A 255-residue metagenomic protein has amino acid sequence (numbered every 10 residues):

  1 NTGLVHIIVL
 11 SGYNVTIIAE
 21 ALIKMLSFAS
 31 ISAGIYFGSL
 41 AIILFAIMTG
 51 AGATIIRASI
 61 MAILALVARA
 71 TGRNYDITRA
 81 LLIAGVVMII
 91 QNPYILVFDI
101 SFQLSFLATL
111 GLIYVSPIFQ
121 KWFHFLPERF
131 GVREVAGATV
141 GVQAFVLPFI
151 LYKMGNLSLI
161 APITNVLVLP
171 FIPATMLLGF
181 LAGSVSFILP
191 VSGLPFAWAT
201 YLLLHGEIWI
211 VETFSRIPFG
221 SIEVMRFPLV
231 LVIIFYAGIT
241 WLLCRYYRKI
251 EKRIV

Functional and structural regions predicted by a protein language model:
N1-M61, L66, G220: Aromatic-rich juxtamembrane segments at the membrane interface
E20-M25, A237-R245: Hydrophobic, aromatic-rich transmembrane alpha-helices and their immediate juxtamembrane boundary segments
L26-S39, W122-A136, V255: Generic structural signal for short, solvent-exposed loop/turn connectors between secondary structure elements
G38-L44, L81-G85, G183, V255: Central hydrophobic cores of alpha-helical transmembrane segments in multi-pass integral membrane proteins
A51-Y236, C244-Y247: Internal transmembrane alpha-helical bundles of multi-pass membrane proteins
W241-V255: A juxtamembrane structural motif centered on a specific transmembrane helix
